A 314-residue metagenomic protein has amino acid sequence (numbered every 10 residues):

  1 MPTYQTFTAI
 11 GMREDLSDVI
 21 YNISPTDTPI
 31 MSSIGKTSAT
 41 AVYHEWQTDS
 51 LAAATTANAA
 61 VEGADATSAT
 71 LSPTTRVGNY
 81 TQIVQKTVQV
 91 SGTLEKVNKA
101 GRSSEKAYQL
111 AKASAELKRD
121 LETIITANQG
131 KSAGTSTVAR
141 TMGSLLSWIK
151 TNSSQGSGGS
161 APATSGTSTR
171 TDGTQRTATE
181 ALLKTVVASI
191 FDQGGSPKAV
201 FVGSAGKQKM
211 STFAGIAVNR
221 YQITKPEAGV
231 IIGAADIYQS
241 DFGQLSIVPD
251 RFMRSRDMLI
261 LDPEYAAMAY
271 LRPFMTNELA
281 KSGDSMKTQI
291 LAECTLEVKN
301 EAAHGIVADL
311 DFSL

Functional and structural regions predicted by a protein language model:
M1-L314: Flexible, glycine/threonine- and acidic-rich loop/arm segments that mediate assembly and lattice contacts in viral
